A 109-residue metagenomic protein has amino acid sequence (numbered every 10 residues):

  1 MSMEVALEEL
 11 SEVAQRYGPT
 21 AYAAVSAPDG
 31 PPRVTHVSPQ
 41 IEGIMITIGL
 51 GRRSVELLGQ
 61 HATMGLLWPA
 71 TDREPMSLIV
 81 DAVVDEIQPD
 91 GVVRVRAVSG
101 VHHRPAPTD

Functional and structural regions predicted by a protein language model:
M1-M3, M45, M64, M76: Detector for methionine-enriched segments
M1-P19: Short, basic/aromatic recognition patches
E9-L10, A21-A24, R53, L67: Short secondary-structure capping/turn segments at boundaries of alpha-helices and beta-strands
Y17-L50, I79: Short beta-strand segments
P31, G51-D109: Short, structured beta-strand-loop surface elements
